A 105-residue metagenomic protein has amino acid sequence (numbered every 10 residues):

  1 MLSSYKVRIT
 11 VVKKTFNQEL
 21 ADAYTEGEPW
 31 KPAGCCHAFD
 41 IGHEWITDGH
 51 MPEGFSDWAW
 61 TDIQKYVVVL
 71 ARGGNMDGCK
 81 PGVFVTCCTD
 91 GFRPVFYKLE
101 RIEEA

Functional and structural regions predicted by a protein language model:
M1-S3, I41, G91-R93: Solvent-exposed loop and beta-edge segments used for protein-protein assembly and interaction
S3-I9: Short structural boundary motif marking the start of a folded domain
I9-E26: Short, basic/aromatic beta-hairpin or loop at an interaction surface
T10-V12, D48, E100-I102: A structural detector for beta-sheet-dominated domains
T15-L20, G54-F55, R93-P94, A105: Short, surface-exposed beta-strand/loop "edge" segments at domain boundaries and coil↔beta transitions
A23-M51: Short, flexible N-terminal segments of the mature chain
I46-F55, I63-Y66: Compact soluble domain cores
W58-A105: Short, compact, well-ordered microdomains
